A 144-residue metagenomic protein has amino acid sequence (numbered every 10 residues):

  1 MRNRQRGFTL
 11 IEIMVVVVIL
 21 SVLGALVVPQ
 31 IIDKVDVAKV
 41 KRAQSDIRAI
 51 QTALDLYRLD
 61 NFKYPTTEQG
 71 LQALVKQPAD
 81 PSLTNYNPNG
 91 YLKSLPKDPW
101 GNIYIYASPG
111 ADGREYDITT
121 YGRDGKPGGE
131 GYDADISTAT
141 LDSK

Functional and structural regions predicted by a protein language model:
M1-F8: N-terminal leader/signal peptides at the extreme start of proteins
I11-Q30: Alpha-helical hydrophobic helix detector
V17, Q44, Q51: Conserved catalytic core of two-component sensor histidine kinases
Q30-R48: Aliphatic-rich helix starts adjacent to a transmembrane/signal segment
V37-K41, T52-D55, N61, Q72 (+2 more regions): Short, surface-exposed interaction loops/tails
Q51, D55-R58, E68, K76-N89: Non-catalytic regulatory appendages
K63-T66: Activation segment of protein kinase catalytic domains
